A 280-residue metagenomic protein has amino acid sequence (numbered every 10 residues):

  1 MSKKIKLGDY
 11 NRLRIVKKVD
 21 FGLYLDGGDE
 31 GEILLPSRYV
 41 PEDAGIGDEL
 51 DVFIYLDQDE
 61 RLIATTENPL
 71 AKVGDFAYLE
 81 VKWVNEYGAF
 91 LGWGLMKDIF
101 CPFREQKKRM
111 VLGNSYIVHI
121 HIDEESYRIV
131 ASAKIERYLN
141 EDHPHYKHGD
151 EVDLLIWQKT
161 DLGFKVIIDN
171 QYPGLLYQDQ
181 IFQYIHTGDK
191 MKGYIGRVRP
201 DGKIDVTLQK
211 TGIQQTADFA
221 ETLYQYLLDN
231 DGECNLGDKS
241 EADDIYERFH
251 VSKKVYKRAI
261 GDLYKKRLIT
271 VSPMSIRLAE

Functional and structural regions predicted by a protein language model:
M1-E280: Single-stranded RNA-binding regions, centering on S1/OB-family and related RNA-binding modules
